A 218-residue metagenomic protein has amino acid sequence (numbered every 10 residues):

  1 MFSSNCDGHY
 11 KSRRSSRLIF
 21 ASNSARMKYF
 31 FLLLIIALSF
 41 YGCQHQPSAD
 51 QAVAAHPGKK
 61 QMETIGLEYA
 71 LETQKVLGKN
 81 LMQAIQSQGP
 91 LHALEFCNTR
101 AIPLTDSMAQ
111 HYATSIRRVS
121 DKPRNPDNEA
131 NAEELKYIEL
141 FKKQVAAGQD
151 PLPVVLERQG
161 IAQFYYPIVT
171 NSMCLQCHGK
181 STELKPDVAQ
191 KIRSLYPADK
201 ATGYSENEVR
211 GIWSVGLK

Functional and structural regions predicted by a protein language model:
Y10-R26: Short, Lys/Arg-enriched N-terminal segments with co-localized hydrophobic residues within the first ~10-30 amino acids
F30-L38: Sec-dependent N-terminal signal peptides
F40-G42: C-terminal motif of bacterial Sec signal peptides marking the signal peptidase cleavage site
P47-N171, L184-K218: Extracytoplasmic c-type cytochrome modules immediately beyond a signal peptide or single-pass transmembrane anchor
L175-T182: Detector for the c-type heme attachment site
